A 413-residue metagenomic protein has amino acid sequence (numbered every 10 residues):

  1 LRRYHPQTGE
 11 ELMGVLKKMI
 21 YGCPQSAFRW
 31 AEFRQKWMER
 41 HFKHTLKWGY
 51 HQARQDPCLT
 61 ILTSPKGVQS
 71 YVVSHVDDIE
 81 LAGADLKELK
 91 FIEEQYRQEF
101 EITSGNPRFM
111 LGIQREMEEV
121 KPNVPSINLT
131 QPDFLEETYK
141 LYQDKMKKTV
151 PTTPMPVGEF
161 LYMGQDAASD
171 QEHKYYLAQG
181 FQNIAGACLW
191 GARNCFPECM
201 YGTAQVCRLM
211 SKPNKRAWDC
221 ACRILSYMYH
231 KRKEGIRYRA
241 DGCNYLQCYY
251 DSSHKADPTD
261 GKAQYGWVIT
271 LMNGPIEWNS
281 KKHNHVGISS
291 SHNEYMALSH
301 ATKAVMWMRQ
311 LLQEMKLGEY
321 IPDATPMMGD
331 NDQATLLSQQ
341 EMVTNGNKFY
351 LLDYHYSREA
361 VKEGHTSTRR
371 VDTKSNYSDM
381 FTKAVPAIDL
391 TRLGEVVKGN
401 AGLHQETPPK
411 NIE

Functional and structural regions predicted by a protein language model:
L1-Y4, T8-E93, E99, F134 (+3 more regions): Conserved pre-motif C helix in the palm subdomain of viral-like polymerases
L16, I20, G105-K233, D372 (+1 more regions): C-terminal reverse transcriptase regions that engage the nucleic-acid substrate
P24-Q25, L62-E101, E116-N128, R208-K215 (+1 more regions): Catalytic palm subdomain of template-directed nucleic-acid polymerases, centered on the conserved carboxylate motif
L46-Q55, E80-K140, L225, Y229-E234 (+3 more regions): Polymerase palm active-site segment centered on the conserved acidic dipeptide of motif C
W48-H51, P57-C58, S104-E116, P151-T153 (+4 more regions): Acidic carboxylate-rich catalytic motifs and surrounding loops in phosphoryl-/glycosyl-chemistry enzymes
L209, N244-Y245, N284-E413: RNase H-like nuclease module associated with reverse transcription
S226-S252, I321: Structured nucleic-acid-interacting core domains from mobile-element enzymes and related host factors, especially RNase
T270-S291: Electropositive, glycine- and tryptophan-enriched low-complexity nucleic-acid-binding patches
